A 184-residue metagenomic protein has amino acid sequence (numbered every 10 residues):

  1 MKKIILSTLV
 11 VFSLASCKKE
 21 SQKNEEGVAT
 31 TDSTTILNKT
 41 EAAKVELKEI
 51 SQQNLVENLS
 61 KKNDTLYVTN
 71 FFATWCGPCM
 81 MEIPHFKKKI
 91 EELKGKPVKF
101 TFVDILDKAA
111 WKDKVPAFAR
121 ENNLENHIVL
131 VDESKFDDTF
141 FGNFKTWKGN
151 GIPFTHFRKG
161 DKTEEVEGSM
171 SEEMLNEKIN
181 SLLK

Functional and structural regions predicted by a protein language model:
M1-E49, K184: N-terminal targeting signals for export/organelle localization
E46-L66: A short beta-strand-turn-helix
T65-Y67, F72-W75, D107, G151: Short pre-active-site segment immediately N-terminal to redox-active cysteine/selenocysteine motifs in thiol-based
V68-T69, F100, T155: Hydrophobic beta-strand anchors of alpha/beta hydrolase catalytic cores
F71-K87: Conserved redox-active cysteine motifs that mediate thiol-disulfide chemistry, especially di-cysteine Cys-X(1-2)-Cys
I83-N122, F136-F141: Structural microenvironment flanking redox-active thiols in thiol-disulfide oxidoreductases
E133-N180: Thiol/disulfide oxidoreductase modules built on the thioredoxin-like
